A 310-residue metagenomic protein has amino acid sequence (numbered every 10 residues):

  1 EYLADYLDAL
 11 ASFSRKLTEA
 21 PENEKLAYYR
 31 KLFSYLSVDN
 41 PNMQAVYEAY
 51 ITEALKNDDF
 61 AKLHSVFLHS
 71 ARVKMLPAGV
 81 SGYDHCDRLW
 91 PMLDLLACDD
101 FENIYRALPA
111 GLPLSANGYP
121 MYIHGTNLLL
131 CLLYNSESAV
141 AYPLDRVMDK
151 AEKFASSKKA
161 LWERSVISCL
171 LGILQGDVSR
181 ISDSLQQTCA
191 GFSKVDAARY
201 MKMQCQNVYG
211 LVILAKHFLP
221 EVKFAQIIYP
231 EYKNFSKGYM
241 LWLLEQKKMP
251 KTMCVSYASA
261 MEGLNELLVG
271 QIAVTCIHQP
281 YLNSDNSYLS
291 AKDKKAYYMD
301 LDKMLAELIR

Functional and structural regions predicted by a protein language model:
E1-K16, L161-S165, C169, D183 (+2 more regions): Terminal, non-catalytic domain-edge segments
Y2-R199, M203: Eukaryote-skewed repeat-based solenoidal scaffolds used as protein-protein interaction platforms, primarily
